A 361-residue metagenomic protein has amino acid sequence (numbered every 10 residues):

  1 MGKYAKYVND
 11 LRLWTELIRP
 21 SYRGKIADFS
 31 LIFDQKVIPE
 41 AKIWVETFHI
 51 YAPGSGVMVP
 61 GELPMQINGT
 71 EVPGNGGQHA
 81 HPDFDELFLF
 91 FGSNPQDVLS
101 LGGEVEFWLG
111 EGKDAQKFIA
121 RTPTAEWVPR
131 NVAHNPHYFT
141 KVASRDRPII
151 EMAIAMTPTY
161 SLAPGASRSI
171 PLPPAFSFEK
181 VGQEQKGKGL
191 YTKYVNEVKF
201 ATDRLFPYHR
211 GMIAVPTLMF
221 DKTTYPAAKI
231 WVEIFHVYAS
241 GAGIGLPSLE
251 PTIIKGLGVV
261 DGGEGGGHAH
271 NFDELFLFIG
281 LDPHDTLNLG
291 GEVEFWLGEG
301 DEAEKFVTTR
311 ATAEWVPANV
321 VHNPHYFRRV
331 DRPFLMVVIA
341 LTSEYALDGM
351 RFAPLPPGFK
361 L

Functional and structural regions predicted by a protein language model:
M1-Q78, P171-G256: A short, N-terminal "cap"/entry segment at the start of jelly-roll beta-barrel domains of the cupin/DSBH fold
Y4-D10, T15, F139-N196, H325-L361: Double-stranded beta-helix
T47, F88, A125-W127, A153 (+2 more regions): Conserved hydrophobic/aromatic beta-strand scaffold that supports enzyme active sites
E62-Q66, T70-L87, P95-G103, K113 (+3 more regions): A short beta-loop-beta micro-motif enriched in histidine and acidic residues
F84-F88, G102-E104, A133, D146-E151 (+5 more regions): Extracellular structured ligand-interaction cores
F90-T122, F278-T309, L347-M350: A short beta-strand-loop-beta hairpin characteristic of the jelly-roll/cupin
E111-G112, Q116-K141, E299, K305-F327: Conserved metal-binding segment of the jelly-roll/cupin
